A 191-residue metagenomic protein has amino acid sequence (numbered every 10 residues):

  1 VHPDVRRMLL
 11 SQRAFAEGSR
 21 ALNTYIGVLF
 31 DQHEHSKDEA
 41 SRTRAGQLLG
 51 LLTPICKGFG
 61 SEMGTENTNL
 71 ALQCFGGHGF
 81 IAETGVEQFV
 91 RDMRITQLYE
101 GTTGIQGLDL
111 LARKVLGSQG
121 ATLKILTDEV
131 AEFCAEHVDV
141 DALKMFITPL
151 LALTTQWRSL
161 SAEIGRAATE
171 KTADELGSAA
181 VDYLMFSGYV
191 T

Functional and structural regions predicted by a protein language model:
V1-T191: Flavin-dependent oxidoreductase catalytic core characteristic of acyl-CoA dehydrogenase/oxidase-like enzymes
